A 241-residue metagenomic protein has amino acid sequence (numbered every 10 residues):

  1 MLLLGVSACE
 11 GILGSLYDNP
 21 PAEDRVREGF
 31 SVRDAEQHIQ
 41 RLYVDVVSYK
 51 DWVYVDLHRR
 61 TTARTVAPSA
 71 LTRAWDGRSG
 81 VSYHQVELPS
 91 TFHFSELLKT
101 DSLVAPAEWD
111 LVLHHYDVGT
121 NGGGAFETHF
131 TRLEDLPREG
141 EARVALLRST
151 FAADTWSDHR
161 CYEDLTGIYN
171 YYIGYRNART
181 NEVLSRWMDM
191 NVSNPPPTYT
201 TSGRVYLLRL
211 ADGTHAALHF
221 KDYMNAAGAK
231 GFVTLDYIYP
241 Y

Functional and structural regions predicted by a protein language model:
G5-A8: C-terminal motif of bacterial Sec signal peptides marking the signal peptidase cleavage site
E10-Y241: Surface-exposed, beta-sheet-biased, low-hydrophobicity segments with strongly acidic/polar composition
